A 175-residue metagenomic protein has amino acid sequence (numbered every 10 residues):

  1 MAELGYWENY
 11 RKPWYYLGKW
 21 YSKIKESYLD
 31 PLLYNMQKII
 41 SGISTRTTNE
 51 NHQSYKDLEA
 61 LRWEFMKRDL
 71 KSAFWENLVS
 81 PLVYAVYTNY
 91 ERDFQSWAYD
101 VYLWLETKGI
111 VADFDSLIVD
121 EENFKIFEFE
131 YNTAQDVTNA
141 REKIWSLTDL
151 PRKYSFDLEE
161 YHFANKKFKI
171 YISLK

Functional and structural regions predicted by a protein language model:
A2-K175: A solvent-exposed interaction/effector surface
